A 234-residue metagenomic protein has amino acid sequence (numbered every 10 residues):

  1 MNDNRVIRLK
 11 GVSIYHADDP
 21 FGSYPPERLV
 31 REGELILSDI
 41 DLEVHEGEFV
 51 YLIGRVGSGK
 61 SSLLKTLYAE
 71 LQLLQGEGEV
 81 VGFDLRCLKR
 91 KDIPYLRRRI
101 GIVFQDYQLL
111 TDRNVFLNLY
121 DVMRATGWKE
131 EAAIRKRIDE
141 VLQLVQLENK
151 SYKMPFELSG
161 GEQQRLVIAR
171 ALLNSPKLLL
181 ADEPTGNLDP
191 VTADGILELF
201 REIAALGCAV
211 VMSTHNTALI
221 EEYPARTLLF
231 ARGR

Functional and structural regions predicted by a protein language model:
Y68: Helix-to-loop junction immediately C-terminal to a conserved catalytic motif
G76-D84: Conserved ABC transporter NBD signature motif
L85-G101, A205: ABC ATPase NBD coupling module
D112-D121: Short coil-to-helix segment of the ABC ATPase nucleotide-binding domain corresponding to the Q-loop/switch region
M154-L158, E162-Q164: Conserved ABC ATPase signature
L173-K177: A short, proline-enriched helix->beta-strand linker immediately N-terminal to the Walker B motif in ABC-type P-loop
L179-D182: Catalytic Walker B motif of ABC-type/P-loop ATPase nucleotide-binding domains
